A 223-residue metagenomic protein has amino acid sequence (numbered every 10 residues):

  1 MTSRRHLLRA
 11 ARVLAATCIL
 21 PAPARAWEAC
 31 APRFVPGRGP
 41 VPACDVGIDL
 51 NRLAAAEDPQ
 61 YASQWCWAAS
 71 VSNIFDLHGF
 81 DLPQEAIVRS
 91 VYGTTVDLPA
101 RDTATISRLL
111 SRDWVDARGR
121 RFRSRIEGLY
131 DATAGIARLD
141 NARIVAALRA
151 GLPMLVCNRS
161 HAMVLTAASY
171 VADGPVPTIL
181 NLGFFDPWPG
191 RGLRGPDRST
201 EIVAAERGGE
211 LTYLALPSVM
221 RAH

Functional and structural regions predicted by a protein language model:
H6-A26: N-terminal export signals
A11-R12, S70, S169: Generic short alpha-helical hydrophobic face used as a protein-protein interaction/packing hotspot
A16, F75-G79, G174: A generic secondary-structure boundary signal that marks alpha-helix termini
A29-P40, C44, L50, A86-H223: Conserved active-site-adjacent core of cysteine acyl-enzyme catalytic domains
P42-T95: Active-site nucleophile-adjacent alpha helix/oxyanion-hole segment immediately C-terminal to the catalytic cysteine
